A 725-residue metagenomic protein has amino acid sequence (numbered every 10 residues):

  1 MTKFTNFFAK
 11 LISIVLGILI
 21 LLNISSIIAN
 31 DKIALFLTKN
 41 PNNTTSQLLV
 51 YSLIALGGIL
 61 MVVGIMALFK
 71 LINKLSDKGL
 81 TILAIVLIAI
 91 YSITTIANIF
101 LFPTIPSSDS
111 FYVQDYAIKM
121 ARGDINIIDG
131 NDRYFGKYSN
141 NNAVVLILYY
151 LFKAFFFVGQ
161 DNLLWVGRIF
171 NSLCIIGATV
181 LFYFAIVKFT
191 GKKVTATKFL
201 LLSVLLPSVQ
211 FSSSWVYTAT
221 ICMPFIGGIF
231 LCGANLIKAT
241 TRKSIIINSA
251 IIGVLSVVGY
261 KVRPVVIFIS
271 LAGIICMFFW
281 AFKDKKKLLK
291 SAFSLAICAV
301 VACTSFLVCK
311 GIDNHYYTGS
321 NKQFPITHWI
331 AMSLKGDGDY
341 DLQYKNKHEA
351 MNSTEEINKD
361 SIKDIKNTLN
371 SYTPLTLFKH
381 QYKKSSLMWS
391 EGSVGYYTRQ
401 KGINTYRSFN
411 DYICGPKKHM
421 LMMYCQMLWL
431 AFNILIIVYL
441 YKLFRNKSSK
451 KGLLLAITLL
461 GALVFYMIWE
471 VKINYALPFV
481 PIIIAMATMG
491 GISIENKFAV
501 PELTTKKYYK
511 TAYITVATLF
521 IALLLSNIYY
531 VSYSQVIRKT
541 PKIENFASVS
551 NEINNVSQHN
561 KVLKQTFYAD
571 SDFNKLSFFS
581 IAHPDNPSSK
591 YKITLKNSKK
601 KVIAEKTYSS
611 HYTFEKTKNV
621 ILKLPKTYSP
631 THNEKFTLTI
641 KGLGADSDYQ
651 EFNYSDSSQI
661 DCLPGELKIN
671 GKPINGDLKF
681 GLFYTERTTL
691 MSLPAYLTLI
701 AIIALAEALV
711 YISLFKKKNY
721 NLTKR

Functional and structural regions predicted by a protein language model:
M1-A97, L289-V300, A512, V516 (+1 more regions): Start-transfer (signal-anchor) and selected internal transmembrane alpha helices of multi-pass inner/ER membrane
N43-A55, V166, K384-L455, F683-I700: Membrane-interface anchor segments at the N-terminal boundary of transmembrane helices in multi-pass membrane enzymes
F100-S108, D124-L146, R168: Membrane-proximal lumenal/periplasmic loop motifs of glycosylation machinery
D115-I118, R133-Q160: Short hydrophobic/aromatic helix or loop-helix immediately within or flanking a transmembrane segment in polytopic
G123-I127, D313-G402, T613-E615: Membrane-proximal stem/loop segments at transmembrane-domain junctions that anchor or position
Y138, N142, F156-V180, H419-L428: Loop-to-helix entry region of an early transmembrane alpha helix in multi-pass inner-membrane enzymes
G167-C174, K198-G233, G259-I269, Y475-V480: Multi-pass, polyprenyl lipid-linked donor-dependent membrane glycosyltransferases
I169-T190, G228, I434-K442: Transmembrane-helix motifs of polytopic, lipid-linked glycan transferases
